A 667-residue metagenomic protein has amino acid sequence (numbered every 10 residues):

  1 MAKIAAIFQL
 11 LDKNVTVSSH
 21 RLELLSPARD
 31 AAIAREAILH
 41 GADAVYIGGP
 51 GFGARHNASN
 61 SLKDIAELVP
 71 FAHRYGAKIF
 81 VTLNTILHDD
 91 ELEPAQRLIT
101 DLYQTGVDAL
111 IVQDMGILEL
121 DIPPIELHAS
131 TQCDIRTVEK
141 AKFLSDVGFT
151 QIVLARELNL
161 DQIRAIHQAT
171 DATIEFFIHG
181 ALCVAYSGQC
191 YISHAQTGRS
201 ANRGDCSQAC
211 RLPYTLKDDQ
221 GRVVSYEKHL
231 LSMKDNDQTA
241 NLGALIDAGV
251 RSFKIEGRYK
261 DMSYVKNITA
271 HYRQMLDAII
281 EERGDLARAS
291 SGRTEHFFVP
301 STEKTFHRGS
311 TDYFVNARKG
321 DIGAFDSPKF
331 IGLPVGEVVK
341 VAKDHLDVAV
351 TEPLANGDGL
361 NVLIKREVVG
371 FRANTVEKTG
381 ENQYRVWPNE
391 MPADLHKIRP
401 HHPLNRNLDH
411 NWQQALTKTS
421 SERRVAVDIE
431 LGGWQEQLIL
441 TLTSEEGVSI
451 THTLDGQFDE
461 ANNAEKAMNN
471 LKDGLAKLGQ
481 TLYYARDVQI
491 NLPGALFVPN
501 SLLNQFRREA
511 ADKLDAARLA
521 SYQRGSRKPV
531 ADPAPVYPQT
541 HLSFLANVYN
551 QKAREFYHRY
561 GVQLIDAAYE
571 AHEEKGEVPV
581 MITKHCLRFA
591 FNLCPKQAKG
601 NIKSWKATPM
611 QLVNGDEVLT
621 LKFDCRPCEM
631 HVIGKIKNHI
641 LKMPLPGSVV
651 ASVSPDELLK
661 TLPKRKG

Functional and structural regions predicted by a protein language model:
A2-L39, A44-I47, G51-A54, L68-V69 (+4 more regions): Surface-exposed amphipathic alpha-helical tracts and adjacent flexible/coil segments at the periphery of soluble enzymes
N57-A66: Aromatic- and glycine-enriched glycan-recognition loops and surfaces that form the carbohydrate-binding subsites
Q113-I117: Short, polar loop motifs at secondary-structure junctions
L118-P123: Short active-site loop/helix that positions an aromatic residue
T131: Residues at the C-termini of beta-strands that transition into short coil/loop
R136-K140: Short, glycine/polar-rich helix-capping loops at beta-to-alpha or helix-loop-helix junctions that flank or form
